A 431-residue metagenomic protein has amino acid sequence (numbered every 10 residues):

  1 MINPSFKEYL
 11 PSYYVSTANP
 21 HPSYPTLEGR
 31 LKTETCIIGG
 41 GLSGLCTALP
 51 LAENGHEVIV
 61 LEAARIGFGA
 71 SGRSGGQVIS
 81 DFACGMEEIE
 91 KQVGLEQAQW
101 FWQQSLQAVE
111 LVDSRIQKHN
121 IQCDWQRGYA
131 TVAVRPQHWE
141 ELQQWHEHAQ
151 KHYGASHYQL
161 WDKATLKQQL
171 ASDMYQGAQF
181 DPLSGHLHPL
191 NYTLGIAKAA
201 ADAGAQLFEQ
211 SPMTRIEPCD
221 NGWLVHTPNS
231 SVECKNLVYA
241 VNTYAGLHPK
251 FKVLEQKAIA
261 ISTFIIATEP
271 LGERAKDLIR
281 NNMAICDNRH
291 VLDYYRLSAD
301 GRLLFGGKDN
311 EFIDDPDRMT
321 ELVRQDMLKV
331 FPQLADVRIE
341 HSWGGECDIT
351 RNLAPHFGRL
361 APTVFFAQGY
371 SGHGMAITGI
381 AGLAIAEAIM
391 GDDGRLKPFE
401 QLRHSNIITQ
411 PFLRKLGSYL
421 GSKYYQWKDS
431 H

Functional and structural regions predicted by a protein language model:
M1-T35, E53: Extreme N-terminal leader/targeting segments of oxidoreductases
I2-T17, C84-E90, S114-G195: Flavin (FAD/FMN) cofactor-binding and adjacent substrate-gating region of FAD-dependent oxidoreductase domains
L31-V60: N-terminal Rossmann-like FAD-binding beta1-loop-alpha1 element of flavoenzymes
E53-R73: Glycine-rich FAD pyrophosphate-binding loop
S74-Q103: Glycine-rich active-site loop/strand segments that organize a redox cofactor
E110, H119-Q126, M213-R215, S230-E273 (+1 more regions): Active-site substrate-recognition segment that forms the wall of the catalytic cavity or substrate channel
E140, E147-H148, D173-K235: Helical element adjacent to the flavin cofactor pocket in flavoenzyme catalytic cores
I313-P316, T320-S430: C-terminal catalytic lobe of FAD-dependent flavoproteins
